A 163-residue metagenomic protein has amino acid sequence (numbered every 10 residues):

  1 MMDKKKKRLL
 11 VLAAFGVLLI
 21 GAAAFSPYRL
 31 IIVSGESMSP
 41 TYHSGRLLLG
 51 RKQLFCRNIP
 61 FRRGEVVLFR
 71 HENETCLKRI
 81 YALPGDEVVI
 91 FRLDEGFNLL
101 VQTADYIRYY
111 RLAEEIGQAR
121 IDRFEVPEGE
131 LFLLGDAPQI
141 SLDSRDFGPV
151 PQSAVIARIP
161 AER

Functional and structural regions predicted by a protein language model:
M1-K6: Short, Lys/Arg-rich N-terminal segment immediately upstream of the first membrane anchor
R8-S26: Hydrophobic membrane-insertion alpha-helices, especially the h-region of bacterial N-terminal signal peptides
L10-L12, R29-V33, S39-R163: Soluble "head" domains of membrane/secretory-pathway proteins
